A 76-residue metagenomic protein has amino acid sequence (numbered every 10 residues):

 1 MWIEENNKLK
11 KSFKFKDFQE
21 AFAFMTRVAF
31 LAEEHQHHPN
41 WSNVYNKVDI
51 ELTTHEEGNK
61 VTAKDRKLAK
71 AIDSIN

Functional and structural regions predicted by a protein language model:
M1-K8: Short aromatic-glycine-(Arg/Gly/Cys) micro-motifs in beta-strand/loop hairpins
E4, R27-P39: Short arginine-rich
N6, N43-K47: Short Gly/Ser/Thr- and Asp/Glu-enriched loop/turn motifs at secondary-structure junctions
L9-K16: Short, well-ordered beta-strand elements within core beta-sheets of diverse protein domains
Q19-M25: Short amphipathic alpha-helices within nucleic acid-binding modules
M25-V28, A69: Short amphipathic alpha-helical/adjacent loop interface patches that line ligand and macromolecule-binding sites
E34-V44, K70, S74-N76: A short N-terminal helical cap/helix-turn-helix that marks the beginning of AMP-binding/adenylate-forming
I50-I75: C-terminal structural segments of small proteins and small subunits
